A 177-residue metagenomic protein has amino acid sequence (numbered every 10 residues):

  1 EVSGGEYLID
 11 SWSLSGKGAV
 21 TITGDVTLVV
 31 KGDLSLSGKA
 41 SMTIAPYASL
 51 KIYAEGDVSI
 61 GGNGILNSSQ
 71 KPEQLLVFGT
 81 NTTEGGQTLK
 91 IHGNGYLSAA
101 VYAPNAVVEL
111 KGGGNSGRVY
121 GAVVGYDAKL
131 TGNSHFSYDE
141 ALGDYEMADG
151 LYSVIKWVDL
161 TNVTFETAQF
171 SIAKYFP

Functional and structural regions predicted by a protein language model:
E1-Y138, P177: Long, polar low-complexity repeats
L142-P177: Conserved functional hotspots that engage anionic ligands or polymers and/or phospholipid headgroups
